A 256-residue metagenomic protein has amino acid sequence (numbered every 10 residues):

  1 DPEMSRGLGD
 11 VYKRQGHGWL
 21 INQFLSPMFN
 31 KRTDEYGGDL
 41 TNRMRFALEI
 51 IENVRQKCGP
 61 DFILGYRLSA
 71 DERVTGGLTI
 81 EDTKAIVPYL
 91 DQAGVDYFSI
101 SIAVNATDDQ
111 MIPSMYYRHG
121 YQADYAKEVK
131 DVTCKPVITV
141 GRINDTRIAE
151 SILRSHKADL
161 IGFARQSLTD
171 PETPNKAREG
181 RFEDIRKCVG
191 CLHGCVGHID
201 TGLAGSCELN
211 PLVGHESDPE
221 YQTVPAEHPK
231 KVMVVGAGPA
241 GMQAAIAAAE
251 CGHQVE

Functional and structural regions predicted by a protein language model:
D1-Y12: Single conserved hydrophobic/aromatic residue that forms the stacking wall/gate of nucleotide- or nucleobase-binding
D10, I63-R67, D96-S99, P136-I138 (+1 more regions): Structural preference for beta-strand elements that scaffold enzyme active sites
I21-F46, T75-E81, D108-G120: Glycine-rich tight-turn/loop motif centered on a GG-T
I86-K127, D131, K135, A247: Glycine/Thr-rich beta-alpha phosphate-binding loop at enzyme active sites
I143-K157: Catalytic cores of alpha/beta
K157-K176: Glycine-rich phosphate-binding active-site loops on the catalytic face of alpha/beta enzymes
P171, A177-P229: Cysteine-cluster motifs in flexible loop/terminal segments that predominantly coordinate metals
V232-E256: N-terminal Rossmann-like FAD-binding beta1-loop-alpha1 element of flavoenzymes
